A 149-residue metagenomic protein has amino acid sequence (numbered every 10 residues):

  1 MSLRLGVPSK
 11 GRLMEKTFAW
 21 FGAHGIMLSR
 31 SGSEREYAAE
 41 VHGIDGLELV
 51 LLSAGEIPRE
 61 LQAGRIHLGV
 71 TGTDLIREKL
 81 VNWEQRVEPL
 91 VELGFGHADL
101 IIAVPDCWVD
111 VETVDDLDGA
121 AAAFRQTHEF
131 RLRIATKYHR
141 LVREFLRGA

Functional and structural regions predicted by a protein language model:
M1-A149: Domain-level signature for soluble enzymes in the chorismate/prephenate branch of the shikimate pathway
